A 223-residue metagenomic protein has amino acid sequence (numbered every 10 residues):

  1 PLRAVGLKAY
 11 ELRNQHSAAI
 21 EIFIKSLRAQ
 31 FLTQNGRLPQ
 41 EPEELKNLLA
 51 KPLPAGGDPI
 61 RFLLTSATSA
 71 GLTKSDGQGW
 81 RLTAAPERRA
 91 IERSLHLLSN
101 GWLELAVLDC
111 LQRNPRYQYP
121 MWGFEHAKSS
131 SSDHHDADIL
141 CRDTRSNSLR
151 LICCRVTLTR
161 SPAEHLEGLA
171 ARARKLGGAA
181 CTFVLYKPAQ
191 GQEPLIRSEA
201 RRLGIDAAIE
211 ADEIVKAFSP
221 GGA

Functional and structural regions predicted by a protein language model:
P1-A223: Intrinsically disordered, low-complexity Ser/Thr/Pro/Gly-rich regulatory segments
